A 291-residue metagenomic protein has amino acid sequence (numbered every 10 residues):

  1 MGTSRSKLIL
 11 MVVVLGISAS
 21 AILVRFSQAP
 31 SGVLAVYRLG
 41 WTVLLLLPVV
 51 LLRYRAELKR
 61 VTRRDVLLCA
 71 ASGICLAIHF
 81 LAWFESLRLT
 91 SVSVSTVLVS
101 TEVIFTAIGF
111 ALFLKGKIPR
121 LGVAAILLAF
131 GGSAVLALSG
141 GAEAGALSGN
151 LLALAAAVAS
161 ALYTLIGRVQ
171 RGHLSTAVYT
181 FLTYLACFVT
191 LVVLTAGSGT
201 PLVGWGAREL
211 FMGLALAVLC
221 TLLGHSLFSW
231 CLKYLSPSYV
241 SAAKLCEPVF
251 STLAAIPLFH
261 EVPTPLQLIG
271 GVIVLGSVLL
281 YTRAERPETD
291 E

Functional and structural regions predicted by a protein language model:
M1-L15, V43-A71, F84, L114-A124 (+5 more regions): Membrane-interface interhelical linkers
M1-Y37, I74, I78, A82 (+3 more regions): Glycine-/small-residue-enriched transmembrane alpha-helix faces in small-molecule transporters and effluxers
S18, G40, G73, A77 (+9 more regions): Hydrophobic/small/kink-forming positions within alpha-helical transmembrane segments of polytopic membrane proteins
A19-P30, L34, W41, L81-T90 (+4 more regions): Juxtamembrane C-cap of transmembrane helices in multi-pass membrane transport proteins
V33-L44, F84-K117, A156, P237-I256: Specific alpha-helical transmembrane segments that line the substrate/conduction pathway and gating interfaces
Y37, S95-T101, G167-F188, T221-P257: Helix-helix packing/entry segments at the starts of transmembrane helices
L39, V50, L138-S139, E209 (+2 more regions): C-terminal-most transmembrane helix of multi-pass membrane proteins
L46, A70, G109, I118-S139 (+4 more regions): Hydrophobic transmembrane alpha-helices of multi-pass small-molecule transport proteins
